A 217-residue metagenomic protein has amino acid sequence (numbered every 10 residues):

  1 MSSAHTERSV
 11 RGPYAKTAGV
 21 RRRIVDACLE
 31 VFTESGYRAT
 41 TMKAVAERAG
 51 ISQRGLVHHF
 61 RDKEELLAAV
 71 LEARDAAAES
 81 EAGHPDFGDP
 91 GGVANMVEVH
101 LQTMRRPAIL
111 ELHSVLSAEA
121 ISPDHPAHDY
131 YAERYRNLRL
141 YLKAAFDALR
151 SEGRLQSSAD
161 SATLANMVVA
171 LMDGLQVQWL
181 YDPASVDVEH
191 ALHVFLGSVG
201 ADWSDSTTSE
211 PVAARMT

Functional and structural regions predicted by a protein language model:
M1-G19, D205-T217: N-terminal intrinsically disordered/low-complexity leader segments
G19-R23, A27-A69: Helix-turn-helix
E64, D75, V169, D173: Conserved acidic functional residues
A69, S80-L112, S161-V168: Hydrophobic alpha-helical connector segments
E72-A78: Short, basic, alpha-helical segments at the C-terminal edge of helix-turn-helix-like DNA-binding modules
G83-H84, G91-A94, R106-A108, H125-S151 (+1 more regions): Amphipathic alpha-helical packing segments from all-alpha helical-bundle domains
E98-M104, L112-S122, V194, S198: Helix-loop "lid/cap" segments that line or gate small-molecule binding pockets
D124-R136, S151-T217: Hydrophobic/aromatic-rich alpha-helical bundle segments in the mid-to-C-terminal region
